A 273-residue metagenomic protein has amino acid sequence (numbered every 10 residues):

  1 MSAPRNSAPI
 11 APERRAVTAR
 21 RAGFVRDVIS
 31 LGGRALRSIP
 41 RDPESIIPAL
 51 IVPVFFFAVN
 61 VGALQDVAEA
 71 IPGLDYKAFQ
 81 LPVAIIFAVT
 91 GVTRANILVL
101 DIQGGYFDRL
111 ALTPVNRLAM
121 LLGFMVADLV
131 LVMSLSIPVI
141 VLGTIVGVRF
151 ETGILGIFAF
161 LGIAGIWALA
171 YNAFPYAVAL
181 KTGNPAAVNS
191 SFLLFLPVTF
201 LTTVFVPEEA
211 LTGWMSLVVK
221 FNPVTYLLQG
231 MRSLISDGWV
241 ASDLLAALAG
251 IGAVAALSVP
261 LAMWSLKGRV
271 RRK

Functional and structural regions predicted by a protein language model:
S2-E13, I235-W239, A249-K273: Junction motif at the cytosolic side of a transmembrane helix
R5, I10-V52: Aromatic- and glycine-rich beta-strand/loop motifs that create alpha-glucan
I39, G91-V115: Transmembrane helix boundary and interhelical loop/hinge segments in multi-pass membrane proteins
F55, V59-N60, G91-R94, P138 (+3 more regions): Hydrophobic/aromatic residues in alpha-helical transmembrane segments
V59-G62, D66-V67, A179-F221, T225: Transmembrane helix segments
I71, E151, T202-L257: Membrane-interfacial helix-loop-helix junctions in multi-pass membrane proteins
A78-A95: Long, hydrophobic alpha-helical segments
R117-F192, W239-M263: Alpha-helical transmembrane segments and their short interhelical loops
